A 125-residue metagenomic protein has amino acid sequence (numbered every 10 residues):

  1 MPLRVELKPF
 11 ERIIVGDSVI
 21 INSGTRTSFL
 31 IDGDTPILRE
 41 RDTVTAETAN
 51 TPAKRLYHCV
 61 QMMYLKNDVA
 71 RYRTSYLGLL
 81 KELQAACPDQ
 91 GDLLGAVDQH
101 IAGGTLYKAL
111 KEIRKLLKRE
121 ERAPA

Functional and structural regions predicted by a protein language model:
M1-A125: Terminal leader/tail segments of proteins
